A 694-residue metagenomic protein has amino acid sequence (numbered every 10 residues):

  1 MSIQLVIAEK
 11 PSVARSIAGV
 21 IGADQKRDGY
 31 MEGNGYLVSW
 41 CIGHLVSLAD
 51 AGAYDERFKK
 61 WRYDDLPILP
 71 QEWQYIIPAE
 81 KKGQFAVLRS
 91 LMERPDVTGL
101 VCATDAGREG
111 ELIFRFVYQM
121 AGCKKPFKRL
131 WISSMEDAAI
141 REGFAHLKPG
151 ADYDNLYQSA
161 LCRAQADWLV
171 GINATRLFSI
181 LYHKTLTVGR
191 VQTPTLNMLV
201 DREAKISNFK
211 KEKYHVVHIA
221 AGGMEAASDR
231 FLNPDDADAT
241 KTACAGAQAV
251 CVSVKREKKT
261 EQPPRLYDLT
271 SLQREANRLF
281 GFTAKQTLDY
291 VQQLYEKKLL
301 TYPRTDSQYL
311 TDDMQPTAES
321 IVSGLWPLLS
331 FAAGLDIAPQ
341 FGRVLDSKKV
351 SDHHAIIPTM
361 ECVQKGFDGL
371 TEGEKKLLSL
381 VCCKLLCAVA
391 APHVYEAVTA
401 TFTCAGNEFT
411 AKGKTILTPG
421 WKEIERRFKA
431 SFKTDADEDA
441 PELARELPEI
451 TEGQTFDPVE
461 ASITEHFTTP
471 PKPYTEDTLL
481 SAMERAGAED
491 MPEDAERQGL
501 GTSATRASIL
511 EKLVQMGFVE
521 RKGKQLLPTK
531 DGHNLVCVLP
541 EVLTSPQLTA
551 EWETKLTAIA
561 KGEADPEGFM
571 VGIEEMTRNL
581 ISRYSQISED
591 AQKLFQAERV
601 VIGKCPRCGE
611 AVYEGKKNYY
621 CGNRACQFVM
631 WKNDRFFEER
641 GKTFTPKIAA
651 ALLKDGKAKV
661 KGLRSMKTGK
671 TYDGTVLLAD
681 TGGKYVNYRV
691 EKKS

Functional and structural regions predicted by a protein language model:
M1-A164, W168, P470: Intrinsically disordered, low-complexity regulatory segments
S2-L5, A103-A106, H183-T185, R256-R265 (+3 more regions): Conserved short loop/turn motifs at secondary-structure junctions
S2-L5, M92, A151, T175 (+3 more regions): Basic, low-complexity terminal or inter-domain segments flanking catalytic cores
P11-A18, G35-V38, I42, P78-R89 (+17 more regions): Amphipathic alpha-helical transducer elements in NTP-driven molecular machines
E32-N34, A220-M224, T403-N407, T668: Short strand-coil-strand connectors
W73, P95, D137-A221, R256-T260: C-terminal or mid-to-C-terminal helical accessory/interaction module adjacent to the motor/catalytic core
D235-Y267, Q273: Metal- or metallocofactor-binding catalytic centers and their adjacent structured scaffolds across diverse enzyme
